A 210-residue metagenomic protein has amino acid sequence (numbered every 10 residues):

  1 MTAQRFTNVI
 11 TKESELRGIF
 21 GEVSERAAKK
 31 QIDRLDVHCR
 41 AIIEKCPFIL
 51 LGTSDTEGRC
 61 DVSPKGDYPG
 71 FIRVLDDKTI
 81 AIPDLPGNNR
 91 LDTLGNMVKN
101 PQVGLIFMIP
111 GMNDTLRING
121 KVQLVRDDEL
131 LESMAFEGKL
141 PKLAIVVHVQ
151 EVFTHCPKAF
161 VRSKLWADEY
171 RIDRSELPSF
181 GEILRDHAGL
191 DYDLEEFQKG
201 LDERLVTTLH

Functional and structural regions predicted by a protein language model:
M1-H210: Binding-site signature for planar aromatic cofactors or substrates
